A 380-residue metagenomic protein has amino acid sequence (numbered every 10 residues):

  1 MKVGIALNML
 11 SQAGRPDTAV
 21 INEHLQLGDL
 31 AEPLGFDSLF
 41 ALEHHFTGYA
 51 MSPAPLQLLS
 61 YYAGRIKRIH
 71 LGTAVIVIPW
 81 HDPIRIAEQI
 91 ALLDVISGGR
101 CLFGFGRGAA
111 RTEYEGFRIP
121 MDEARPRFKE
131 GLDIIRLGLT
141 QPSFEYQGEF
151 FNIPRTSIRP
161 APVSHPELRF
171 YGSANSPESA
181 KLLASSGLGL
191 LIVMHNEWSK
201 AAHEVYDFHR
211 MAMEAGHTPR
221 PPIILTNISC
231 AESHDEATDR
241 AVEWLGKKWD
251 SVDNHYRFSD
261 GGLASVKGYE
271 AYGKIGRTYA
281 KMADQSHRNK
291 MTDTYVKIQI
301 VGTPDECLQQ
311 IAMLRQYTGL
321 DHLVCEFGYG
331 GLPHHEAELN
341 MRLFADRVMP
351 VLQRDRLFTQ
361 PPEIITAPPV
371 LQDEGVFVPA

Functional and structural regions predicted by a protein language model:
M1-L71, H165-L168, P362-A380: N-terminal beta1-alpha1-beta2 module of alpha/beta enzyme domains
M1-P16, A110-E113, E149-P166, I275-V296 (+1 more regions): N-terminal small/glycine-rich loop or linker at the start of catalytic domains across soluble metabolic enzymes
K2-A19, P79-Y146, F150, L190-L191 (+7 more regions): Flexible, glycine-rich active-site loops centered on histidine and acidic residues that chelate a metal or position
V3-L7, L39-A41, L71-T73, C101-F105 (+4 more regions): Hydrophobic faces of well-ordered beta-strands that scaffold small-molecule active sites in alpha/beta enzyme cores
L7-I21, I76-I84, S164-A174, A231 (+1 more regions): Active-site mouth loops of central-metabolism enzymes
A31, G35, E43, Y62 (+7 more regions): Conserved, mostly hydrophobic/aromatic
E32, L59-K67, I90-R100, K181-S185 (+2 more regions): Acidic (Asp/Glu)-rich catalytic clusters
D122-I158, S199-L320, Q353-A380: An alpha-helical appendage that flanks or caps ligand/catalytic pockets
